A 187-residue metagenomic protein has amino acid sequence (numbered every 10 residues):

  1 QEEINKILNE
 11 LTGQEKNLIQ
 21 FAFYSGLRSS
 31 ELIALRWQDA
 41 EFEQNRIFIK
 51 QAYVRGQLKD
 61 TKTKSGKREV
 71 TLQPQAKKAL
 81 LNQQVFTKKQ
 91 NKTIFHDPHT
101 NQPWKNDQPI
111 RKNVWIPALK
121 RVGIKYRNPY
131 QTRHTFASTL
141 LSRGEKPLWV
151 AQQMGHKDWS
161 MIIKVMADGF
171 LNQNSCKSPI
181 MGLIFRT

Functional and structural regions predicted by a protein language model:
Q1-N9, S25, A34-V85, H96: Conserved tyrosine-mediated DNA breakage-rejoining catalytic core shared by Y-recombinases
K6-I7, L58-T61, R68, K164-T187: DNA/chromatin major-groove-contacting recognition/catalytic segments
E10-Q20, Y24-E31, V114, Q131-D158: C-terminal catalytic core of tyrosine-transesterase DNA break-rejoin enzymes
L18, K92-I94: Structural detector of coil-to-beta-strand junctions
D39-R46, Y126, E145-V165: Short, polar N-cap/turn motifs at the start of nucleic acid-interacting alpha helices
Y53, T100, T135, M154-P179: Catalytic-site neighborhood detector that most strongly recognizes the C-terminal catalytic loop/helix of tyrosine
L72, F95, W115, A137-L140 (+3 more regions): Hydrophobic, well-ordered secondary-structure elements that form the walls of internal hydrophobic environments
N101-I110, K125-Q131: N-terminal core-binding DNA-recognition domain of tyrosine site-specific recombinases/integrases
